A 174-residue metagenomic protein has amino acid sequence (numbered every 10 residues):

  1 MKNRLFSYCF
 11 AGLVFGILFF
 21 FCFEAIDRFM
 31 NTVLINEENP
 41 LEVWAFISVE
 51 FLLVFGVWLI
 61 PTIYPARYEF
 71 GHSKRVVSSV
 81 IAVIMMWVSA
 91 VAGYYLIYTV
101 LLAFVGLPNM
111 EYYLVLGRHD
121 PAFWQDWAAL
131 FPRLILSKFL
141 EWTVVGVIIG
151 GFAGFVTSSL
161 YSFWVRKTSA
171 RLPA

Functional and structural regions predicted by a protein language model:
M1-K2, R166-A174: Short, charged juxtamembrane terminal tails flanking transmembrane helices
M1-P65: Transmembrane alpha-helical insertion/packing segments
N3-V14, F46-E50, V77-M86, S137 (+3 more regions): Alpha-helical transmembrane segments of integral membrane proteins
F15-F23, D27, V54-W58, M86-Y98 (+3 more regions): Alpha-helical transmembrane segments of multipass membrane proteins
V49-V54, P121-A153: Hydrophobic alpha-helical transmembrane segments
G56-E69, K138-S169: Transmembrane alpha-helical segments in integral membrane proteins
P65-G93, I97: Loop-to-transmembrane helix junctions at the membrane interface
G93-P121: Functional transmembrane-helix hotspots
